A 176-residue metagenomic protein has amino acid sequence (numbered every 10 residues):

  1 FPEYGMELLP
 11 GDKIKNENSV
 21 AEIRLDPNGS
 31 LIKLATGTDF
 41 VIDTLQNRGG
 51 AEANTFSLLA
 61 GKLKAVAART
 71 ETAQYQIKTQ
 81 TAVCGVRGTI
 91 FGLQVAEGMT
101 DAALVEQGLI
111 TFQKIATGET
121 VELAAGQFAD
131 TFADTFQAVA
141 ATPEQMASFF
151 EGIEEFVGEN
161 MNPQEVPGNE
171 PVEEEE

Functional and structural regions predicted by a protein language model:
F1-L9, E17, E22-A35, G49-A53 (+2 more regions): C-terminal interaction modules
I23, A65-V66, Y75, C84 (+1 more regions): Extended, compositionally simple hydrophobic/Ser/Thr-rich segments that build repetitive fibrous architectures
L34, V41-Q46, V83-A96: Conserved short histidine dyad/triad with adjacent acidic residue
I42-L59, L63-A68, Q76: A broadly used, surface-exposed interaction patch
S57, C84, E122: Short glycine- and Lys/Arg-enriched binding-loop motifs that mark or flank ligand-binding interfaces
